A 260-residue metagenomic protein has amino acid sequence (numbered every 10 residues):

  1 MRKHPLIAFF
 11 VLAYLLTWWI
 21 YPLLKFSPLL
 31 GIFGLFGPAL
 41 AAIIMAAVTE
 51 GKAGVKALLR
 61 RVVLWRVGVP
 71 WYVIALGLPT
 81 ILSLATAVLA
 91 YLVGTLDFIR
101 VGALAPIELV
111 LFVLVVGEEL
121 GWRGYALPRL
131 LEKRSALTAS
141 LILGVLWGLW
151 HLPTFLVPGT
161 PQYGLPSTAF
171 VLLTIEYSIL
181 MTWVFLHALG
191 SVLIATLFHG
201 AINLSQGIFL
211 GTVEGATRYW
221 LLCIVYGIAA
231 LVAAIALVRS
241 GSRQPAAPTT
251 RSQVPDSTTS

Functional and structural regions predicted by a protein language model:
M1-Y14, A53-A85, F98-E108, P128-A139 (+1 more regions): Interfacial transmembrane-helix boundary/kink motif in multi-pass membrane proteins
H4-P5, F26-G37, R134-L143, S191 (+1 more regions): Membrane-interface starts of transmembrane alpha-helices
F10-Y14, F36-A39, L76-G77, L109-V113 (+6 more regions): Residue-level signature of the transmembrane alpha-helical core of multi-pass small-molecule transporters
Y14-P22, T80-A85, F112-V113, G144-T154 (+1 more regions): Aromatic-anchored segments of alpha-helical transmembrane domains
K25-A75, V88-V101, V184-G190, I235-T249: Membrane-helix interface linkers and caps
L96-E108, P158-L172: Juxtamembrane helix-entry segments on the extracytoplasmic side of multipass membrane proteins
G117-G144, P158, L186-S191: Membrane-interface helix/loop boundary segments of multi-pass membrane proteins
G190-S260: C-terminal membrane module of polytopic membrane proteins
